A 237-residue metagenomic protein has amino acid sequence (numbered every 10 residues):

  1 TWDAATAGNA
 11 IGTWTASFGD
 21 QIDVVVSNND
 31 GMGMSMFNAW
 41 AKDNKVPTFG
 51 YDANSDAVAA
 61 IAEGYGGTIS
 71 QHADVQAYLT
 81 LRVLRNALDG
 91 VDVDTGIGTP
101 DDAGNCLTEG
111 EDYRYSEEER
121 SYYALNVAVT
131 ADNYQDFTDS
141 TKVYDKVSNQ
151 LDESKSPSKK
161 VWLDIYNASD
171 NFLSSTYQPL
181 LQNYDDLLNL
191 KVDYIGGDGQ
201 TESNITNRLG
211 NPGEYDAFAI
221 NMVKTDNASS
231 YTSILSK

Functional and structural regions predicted by a protein language model:
T1-G12, V26-M32, D52-S55, Q71-A77 (+3 more regions): Hinge/beta->alpha junction and helix N-cap segments in small-molecule ligand-binding domains
W2-A59, L181, F218, V223-S236: Hydrophobic alpha-helical
W14-S17, A39, A87-V91, Y184-L188: Change "in soluble alpha/beta enzymes" to "in soluble alpha/beta proteins
Q21, G64, G213-D216: Short loop/turn motifs at secondary-structure junctions
D23-S27, N38-G110, A131: Exported/periplasmic ABC-transporter solute-binding proteins
V58, Q135-S140, D170-S175: Short, solvent-exposed loop/turn elements at domain surfaces
L79, V83-K159: Hinge/cleft segment of the Venus flytrap/periplasmic-binding protein
D152-N171, S175-K237: Alpha-helical recognition/docking segments in bacterial nutrient-uptake and carbohydrate-utilization systems
